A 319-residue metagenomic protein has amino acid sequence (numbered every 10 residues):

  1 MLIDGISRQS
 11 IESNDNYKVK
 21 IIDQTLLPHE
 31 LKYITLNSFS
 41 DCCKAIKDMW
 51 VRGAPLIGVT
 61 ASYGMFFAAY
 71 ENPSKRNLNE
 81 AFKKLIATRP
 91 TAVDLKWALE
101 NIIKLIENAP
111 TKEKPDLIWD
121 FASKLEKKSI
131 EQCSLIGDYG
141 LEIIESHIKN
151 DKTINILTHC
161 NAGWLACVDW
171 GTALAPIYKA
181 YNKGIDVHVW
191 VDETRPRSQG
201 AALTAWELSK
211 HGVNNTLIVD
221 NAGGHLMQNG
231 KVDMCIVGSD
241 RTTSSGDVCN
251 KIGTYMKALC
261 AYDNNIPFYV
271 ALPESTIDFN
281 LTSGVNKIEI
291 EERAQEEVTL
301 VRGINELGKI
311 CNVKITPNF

Functional and structural regions predicted by a protein language model:
M1-S40, K44: Positively charged, low-complexity intrinsically disordered leader regions
I22, T60, L157-N161, I236-G238 (+1 more regions): Short beta-strand segments
L27-P28, M65, A162-G163, R241-T243: A short, flexible beta-alpha/helix-coil linker loop
Y33-F39, N161-C167, S244-C249: Short, glycine-rich nucleotide/cofactor-binding loops
I34-W50, I154-I156, I304-F319: Short, hydrophobic/aliphatic alpha-helical segments
D48-I218: N-terminal active-site beta-alpha-beta segment that forms phosphate/nucleotide-binding and substrate-recognition loops
D186, T194-F319: Conserved phosphate- and dinucleotide-binding cores of soluble alpha/beta proteins, encompassing both enzyme active
